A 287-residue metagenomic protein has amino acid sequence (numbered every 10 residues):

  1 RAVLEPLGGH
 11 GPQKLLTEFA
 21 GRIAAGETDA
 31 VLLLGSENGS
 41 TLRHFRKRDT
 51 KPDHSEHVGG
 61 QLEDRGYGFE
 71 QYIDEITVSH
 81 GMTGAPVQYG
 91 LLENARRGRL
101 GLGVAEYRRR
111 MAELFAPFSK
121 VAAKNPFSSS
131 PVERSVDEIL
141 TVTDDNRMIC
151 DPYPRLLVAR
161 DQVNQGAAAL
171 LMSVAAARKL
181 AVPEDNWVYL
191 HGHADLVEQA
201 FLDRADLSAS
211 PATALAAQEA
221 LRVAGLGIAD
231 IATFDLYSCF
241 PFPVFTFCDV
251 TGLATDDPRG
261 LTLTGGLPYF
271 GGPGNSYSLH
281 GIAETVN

Functional and structural regions predicted by a protein language model:
R1-E5, A20-T28, L32-A169, S173-A176 (+2 more regions): Conserved "HGTGT" condensation-loop signature of ketosynthase/thiolase-family condensing enzymes that catalyze
H10-P12: A short, glycine-/small-residue-rich helix N-cap motif at loop->alpha-helix starts within glycosyltransferase
